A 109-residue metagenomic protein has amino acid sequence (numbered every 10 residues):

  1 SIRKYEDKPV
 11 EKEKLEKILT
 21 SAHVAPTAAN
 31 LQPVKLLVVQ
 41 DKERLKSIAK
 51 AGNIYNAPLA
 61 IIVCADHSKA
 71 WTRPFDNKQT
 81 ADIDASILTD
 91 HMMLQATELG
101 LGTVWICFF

Functional and structural regions predicted by a protein language model:
S1-F109: Acidic, surface-exposed loops and disordered segments
